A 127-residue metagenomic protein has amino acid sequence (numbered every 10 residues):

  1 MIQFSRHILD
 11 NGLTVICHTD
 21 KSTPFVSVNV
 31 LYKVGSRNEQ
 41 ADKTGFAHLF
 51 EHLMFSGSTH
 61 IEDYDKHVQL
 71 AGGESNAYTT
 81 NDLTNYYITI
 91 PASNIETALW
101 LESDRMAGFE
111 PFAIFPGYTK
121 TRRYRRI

Functional and structural regions predicted by a protein language model:
F4, I8-N11, T19, K66-I127: Charge-rich, well-structured scaffold segments of protease-associated domains
K21-P24: Short strand-connecting beta-turns/loops that link adjacent beta-strands
S27-A92: M16/MPP (pitrilysin/insulinase) zinc-metallopeptidase core fold and M16-derived inactive scaffolds
